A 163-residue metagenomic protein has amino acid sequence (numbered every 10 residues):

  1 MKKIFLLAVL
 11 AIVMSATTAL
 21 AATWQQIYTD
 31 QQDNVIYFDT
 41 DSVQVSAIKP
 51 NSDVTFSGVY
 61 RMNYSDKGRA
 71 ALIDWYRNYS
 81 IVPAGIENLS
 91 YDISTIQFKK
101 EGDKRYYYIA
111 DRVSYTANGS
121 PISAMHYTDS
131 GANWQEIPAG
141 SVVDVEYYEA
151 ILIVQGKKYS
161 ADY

Functional and structural regions predicted by a protein language model:
M1-I4: Positively charged n-region of N-terminal signal peptides that target proteins for export
L7-A16: Bacterial N-terminal signal peptides
A19-T95, K99-Y163: N-terminal secretory-pathway/extracellular module detecting exported/lumenal segments and adjacent signal-anchor/first
